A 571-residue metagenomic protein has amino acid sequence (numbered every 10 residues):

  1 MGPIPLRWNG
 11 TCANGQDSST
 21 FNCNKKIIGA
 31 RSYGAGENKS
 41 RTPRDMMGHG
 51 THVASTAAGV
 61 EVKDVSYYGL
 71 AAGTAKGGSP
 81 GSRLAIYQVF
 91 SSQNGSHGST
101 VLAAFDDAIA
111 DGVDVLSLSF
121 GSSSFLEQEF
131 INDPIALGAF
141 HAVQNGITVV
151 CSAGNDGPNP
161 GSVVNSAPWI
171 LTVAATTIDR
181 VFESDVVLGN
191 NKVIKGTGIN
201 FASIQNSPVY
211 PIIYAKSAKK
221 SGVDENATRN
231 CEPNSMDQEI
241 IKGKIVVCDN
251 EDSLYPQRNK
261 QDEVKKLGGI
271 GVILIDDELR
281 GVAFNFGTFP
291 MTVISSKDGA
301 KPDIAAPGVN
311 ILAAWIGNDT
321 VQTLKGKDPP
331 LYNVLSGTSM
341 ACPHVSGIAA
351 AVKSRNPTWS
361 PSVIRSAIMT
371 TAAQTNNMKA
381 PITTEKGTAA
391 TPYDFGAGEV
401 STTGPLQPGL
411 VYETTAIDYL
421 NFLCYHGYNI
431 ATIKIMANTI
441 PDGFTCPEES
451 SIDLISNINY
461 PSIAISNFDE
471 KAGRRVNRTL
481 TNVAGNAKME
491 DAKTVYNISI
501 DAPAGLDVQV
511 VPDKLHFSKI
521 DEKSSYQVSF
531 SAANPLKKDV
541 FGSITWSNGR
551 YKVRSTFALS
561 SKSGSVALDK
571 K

Functional and structural regions predicted by a protein language model:
M1-K571: Loop-rich non-cytosolic ectodomains and luminal regions
